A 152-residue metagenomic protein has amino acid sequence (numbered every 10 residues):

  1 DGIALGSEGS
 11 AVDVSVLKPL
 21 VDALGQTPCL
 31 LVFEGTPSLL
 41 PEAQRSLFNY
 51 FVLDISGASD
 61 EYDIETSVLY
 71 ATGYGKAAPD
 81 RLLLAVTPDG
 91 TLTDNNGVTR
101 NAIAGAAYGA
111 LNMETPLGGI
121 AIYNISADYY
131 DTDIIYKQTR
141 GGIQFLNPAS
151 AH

Functional and structural regions predicted by a protein language model:
D1-H152: Secreted glycan hydrolases and related glycan-binding modules that recognize and/or cleave
